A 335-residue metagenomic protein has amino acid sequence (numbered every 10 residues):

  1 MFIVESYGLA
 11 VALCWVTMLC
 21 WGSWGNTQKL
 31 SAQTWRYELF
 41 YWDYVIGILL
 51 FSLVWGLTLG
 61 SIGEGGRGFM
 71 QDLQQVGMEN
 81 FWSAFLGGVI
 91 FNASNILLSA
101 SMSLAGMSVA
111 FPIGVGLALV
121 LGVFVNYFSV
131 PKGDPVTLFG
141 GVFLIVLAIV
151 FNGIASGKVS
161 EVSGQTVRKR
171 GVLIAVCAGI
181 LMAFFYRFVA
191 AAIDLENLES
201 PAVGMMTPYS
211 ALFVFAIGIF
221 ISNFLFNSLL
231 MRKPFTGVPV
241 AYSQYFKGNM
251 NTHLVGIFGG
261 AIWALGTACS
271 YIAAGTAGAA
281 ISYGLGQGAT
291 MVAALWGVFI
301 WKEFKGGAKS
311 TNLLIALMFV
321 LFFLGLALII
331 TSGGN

Functional and structural regions predicted by a protein language model:
M1-N335: Polytopic alpha-helical membrane proteins, predominantly small-molecule transporters/carriers
